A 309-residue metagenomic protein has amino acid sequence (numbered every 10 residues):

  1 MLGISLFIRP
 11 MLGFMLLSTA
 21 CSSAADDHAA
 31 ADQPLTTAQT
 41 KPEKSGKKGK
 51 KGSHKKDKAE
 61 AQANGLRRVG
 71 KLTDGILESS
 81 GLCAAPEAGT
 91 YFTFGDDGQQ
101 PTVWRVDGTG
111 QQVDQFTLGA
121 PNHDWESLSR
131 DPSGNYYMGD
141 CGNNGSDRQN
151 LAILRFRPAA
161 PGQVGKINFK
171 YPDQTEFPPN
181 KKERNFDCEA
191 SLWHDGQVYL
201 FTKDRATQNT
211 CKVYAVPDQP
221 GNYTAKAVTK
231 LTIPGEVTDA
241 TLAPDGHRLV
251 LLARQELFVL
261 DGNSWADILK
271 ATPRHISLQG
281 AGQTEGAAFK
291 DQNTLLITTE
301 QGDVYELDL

Functional and structural regions predicted by a protein language model:
L2-D26: Sec-dependent N-terminal signal peptides
S22-A24, H28-L309: Sequence/structural signature of beta-propeller domains
